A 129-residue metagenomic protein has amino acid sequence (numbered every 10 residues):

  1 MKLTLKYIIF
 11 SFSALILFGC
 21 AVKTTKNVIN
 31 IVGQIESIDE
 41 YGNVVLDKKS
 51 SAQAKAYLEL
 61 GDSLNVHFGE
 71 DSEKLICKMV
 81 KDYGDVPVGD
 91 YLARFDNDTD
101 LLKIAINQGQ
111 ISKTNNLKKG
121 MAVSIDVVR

Functional and structural regions predicted by a protein language model:
M1-I8: Bacterial N-terminal signal peptides that target proteins for export
I9-I16: Bacterial N-terminal signal peptides
T25-I106, S112-R129: Long, compositionally biased stretches
